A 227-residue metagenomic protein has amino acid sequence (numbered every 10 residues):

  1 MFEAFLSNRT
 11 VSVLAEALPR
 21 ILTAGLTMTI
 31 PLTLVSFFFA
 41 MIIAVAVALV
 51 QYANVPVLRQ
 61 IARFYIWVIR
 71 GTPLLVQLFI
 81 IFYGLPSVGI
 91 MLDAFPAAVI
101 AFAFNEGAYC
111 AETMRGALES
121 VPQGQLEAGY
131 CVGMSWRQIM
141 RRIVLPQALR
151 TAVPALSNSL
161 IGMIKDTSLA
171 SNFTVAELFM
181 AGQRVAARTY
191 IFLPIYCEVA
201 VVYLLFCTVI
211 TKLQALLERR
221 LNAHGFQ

Functional and structural regions predicted by a protein language model:
M1-Q227: Transmembrane alpha-helices and adjacent helix-loop boundaries
